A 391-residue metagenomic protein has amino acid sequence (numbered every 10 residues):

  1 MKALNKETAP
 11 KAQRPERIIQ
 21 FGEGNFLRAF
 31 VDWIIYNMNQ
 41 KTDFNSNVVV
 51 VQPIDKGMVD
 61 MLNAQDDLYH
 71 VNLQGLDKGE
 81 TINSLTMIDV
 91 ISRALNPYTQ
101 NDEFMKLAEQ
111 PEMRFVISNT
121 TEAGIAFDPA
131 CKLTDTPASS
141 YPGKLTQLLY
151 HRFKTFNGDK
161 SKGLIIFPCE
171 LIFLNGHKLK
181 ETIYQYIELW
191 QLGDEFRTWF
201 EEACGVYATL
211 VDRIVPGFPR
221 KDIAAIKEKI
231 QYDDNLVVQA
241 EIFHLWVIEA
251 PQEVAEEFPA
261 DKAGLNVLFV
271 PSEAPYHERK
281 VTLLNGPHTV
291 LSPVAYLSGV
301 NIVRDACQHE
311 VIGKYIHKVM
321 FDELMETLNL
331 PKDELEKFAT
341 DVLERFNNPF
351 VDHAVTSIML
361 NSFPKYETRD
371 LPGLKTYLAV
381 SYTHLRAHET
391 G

Functional and structural regions predicted by a protein language model:
M1-R386: Substrate/ligand-engaging "lid" and interaction regions
A387-G391: Short "domain-exit" segments at the C-terminal end of structured domains
